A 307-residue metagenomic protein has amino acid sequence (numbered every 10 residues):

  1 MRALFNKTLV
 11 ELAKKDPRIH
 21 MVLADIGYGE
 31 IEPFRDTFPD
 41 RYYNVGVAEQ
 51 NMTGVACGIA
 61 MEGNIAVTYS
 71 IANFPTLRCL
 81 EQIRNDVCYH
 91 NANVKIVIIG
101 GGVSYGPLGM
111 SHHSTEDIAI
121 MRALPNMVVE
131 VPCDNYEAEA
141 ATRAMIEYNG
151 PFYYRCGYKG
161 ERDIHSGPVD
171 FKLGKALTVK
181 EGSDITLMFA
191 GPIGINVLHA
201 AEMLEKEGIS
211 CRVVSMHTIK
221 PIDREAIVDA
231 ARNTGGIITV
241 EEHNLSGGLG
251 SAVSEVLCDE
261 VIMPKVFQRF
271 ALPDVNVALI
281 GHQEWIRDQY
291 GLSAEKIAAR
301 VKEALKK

Functional and structural regions predicted by a protein language model:
M1-R155, G160: Thiamine diphosphate
R2-A3, R18-D36, Y105, R155-K307: Thiamine diphosphate
